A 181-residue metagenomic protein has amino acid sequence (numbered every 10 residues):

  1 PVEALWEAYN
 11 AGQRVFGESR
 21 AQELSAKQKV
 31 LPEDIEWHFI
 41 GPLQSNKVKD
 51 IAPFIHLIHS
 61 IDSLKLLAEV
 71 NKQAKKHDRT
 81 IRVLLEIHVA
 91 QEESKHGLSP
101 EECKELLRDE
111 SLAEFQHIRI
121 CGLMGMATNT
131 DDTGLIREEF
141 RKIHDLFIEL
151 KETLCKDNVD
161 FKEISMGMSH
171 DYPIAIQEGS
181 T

Functional and structural regions predicted by a protein language model:
P1-H170, E178: Conserved alpha/beta-domain cores
